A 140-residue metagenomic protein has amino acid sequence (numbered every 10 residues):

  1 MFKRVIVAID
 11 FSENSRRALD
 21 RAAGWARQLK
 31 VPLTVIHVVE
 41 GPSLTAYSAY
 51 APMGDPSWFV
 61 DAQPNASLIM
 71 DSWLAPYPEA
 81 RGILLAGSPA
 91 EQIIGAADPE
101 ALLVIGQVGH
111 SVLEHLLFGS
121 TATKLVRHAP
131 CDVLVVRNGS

Functional and structural regions predicted by a protein language model:
M1, D98-E100, H128: Alpha-helix C-terminal capping/helix-to-coil transition sites in glycosyltransferase folds
F2-M53, A96: Small/aliphatic-rich secondary-structure junction motif
T34-I36, R81-L85, L134: General small-molecule cofactor/ligand-binding pocket signal
H37, G106-V108, R137-N138: Short secondary-structure boundary segments
M53-L68: A short acidic, glycine-rich active-site loop that binds or catalyzes chemistry on phosphate/adenosine moieties
L74-L103, S140: Structural beta-alpha unit
I105-K124, H128: Glycine-rich, Arg-bearing micro-motifs that act as flexible, cationic patches
H128-N138: Short, acidic/small-residue loops that bind anionic groups at enzyme active sites
